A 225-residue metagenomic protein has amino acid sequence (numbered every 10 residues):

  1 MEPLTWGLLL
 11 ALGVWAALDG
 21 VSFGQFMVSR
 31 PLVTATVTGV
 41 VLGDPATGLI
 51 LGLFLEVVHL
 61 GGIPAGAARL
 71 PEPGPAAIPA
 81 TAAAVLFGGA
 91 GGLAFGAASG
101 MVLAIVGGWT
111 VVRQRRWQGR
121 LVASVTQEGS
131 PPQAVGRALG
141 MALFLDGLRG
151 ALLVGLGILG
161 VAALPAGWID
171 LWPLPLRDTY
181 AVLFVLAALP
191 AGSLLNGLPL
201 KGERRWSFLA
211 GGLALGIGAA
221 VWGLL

Functional and structural regions predicted by a protein language model:
M1-G7, T38-L49, A83-S99, P165-P173 (+1 more regions): Helix-coil boundary and interhelical linker segments in multi-pass alpha-helical membrane proteins
M1-L70, G74: Hydrophobic transmembrane alpha-helices
L4-G7, G140-L225: C-terminal transmembrane helix-loop-helix hairpin of multi-pass membrane proteins
L8-A17, P75-L121: Short helix-perturbing small/polar motifs within transmembrane alpha-helices
V33-L42, A77-F87, P132-V135, L209-W222: Small-residue-rich segments of transmembrane alpha-helices in multi-pass membrane proteins, especially helix faces
V41-A46, L60-R69, A83-A90, G107-R115 (+1 more regions): Juxtamembrane membrane-interface segments at transmembrane alpha-helix termini
G52-L53, L70-G74, R115-Q127, L225: A cytosolic-side transmembrane-helix exit/cap motif
A94-L174, A187: Helix-loop-helix junctions within the multi-pass membrane cores of secondary transporters/permeases
